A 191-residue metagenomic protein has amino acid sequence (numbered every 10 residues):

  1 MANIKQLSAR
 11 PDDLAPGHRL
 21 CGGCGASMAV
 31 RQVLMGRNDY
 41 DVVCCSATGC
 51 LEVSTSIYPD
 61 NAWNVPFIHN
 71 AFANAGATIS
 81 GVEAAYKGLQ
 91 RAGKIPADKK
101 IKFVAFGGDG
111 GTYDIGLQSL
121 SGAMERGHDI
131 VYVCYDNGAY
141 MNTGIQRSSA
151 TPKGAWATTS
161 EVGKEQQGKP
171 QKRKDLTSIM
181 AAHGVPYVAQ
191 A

Functional and structural regions predicted by a protein language model:
M1-I101: Thiamine diphosphate
H18, G107-G108: Conserved short loop/turn motifs at secondary-structure junctions
G25, G111-G116: Short, glycine/acidic-rich beta->alpha junctions
C45-A47, F106, V133: Short hydrophobic segments within beta-strands
G49, G108-G111: Active-site metal-binding loops of divalent metal-dependent hydrolases
A92-V104, D114-V131, Y135-A191: Glycine-rich ThDP/TPP pyrophosphate-binding loop and its adjacent helix/strand module within ThDP-dependent enzymes
